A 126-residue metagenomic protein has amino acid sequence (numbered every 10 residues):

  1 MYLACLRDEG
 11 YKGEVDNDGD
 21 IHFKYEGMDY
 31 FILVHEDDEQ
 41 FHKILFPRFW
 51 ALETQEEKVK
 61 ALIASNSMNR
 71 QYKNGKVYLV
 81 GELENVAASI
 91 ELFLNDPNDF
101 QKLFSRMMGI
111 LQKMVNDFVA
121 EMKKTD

Functional and structural regions predicted by a protein language model:
M1-F31, V80: Charge-rich, low-complexity N-terminal segments
D20-I21, E39-H42, E84-V86: Hydrophobic residues embedded in beta-strands of well-ordered beta-sheets
E26-K58: Long, continuous compositionally biased terminal/linker segments
P47-N85: Short, internal acidic amphipathic alpha-helical interface segments that mediate docking to partner proteins
V80-G109, V119-A120: Well-ordered alpha/beta subsegment
Q112-N116: Helix-rich interaction surfaces within compact, conserved domain-sized segments that mediate assembly or partner
K123-D126: Short, highly charged C-terminal tails/helix-capping segments
